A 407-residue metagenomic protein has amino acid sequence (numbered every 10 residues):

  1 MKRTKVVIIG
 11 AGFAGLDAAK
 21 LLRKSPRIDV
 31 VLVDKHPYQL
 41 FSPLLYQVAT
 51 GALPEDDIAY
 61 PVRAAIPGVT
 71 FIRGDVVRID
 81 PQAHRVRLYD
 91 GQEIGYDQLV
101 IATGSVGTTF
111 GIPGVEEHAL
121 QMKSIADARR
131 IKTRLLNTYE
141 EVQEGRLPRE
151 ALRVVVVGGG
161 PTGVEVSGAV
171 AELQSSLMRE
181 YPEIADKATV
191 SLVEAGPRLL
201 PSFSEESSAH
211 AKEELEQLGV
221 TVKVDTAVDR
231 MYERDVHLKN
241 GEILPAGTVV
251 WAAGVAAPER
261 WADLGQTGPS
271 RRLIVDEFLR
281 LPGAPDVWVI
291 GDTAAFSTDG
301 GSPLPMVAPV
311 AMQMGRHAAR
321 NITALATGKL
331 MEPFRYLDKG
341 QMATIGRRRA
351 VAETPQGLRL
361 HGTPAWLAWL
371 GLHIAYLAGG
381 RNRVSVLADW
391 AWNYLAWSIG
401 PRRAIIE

Functional and structural regions predicted by a protein language model:
M1-F71, V77, P161-S202, V250: Beta1-alpha1 glycine-rich phosphate/pyrophosphate-binding loop at the start of Rossmann-like nucleotide-binding domains
M1-R3, M314, A319-E407: C-terminal, flexible cofactor-proximal segment of oxidoreductases
M1-T4, G68-V155, V250: FAD-binding core/adjacent interface of flavoenzyme oxidoreductases
V7-I9, G95-V106, V228, V236 (+2 more regions): Short hydrophobic core segments
A14, G104-G107, S167, V255-A257: Short glycine-rich anion-binding loops that position phosphate/pyrophosphate groups of nucleotides and phosphorylated
V69-R78, A171-E277, L281-G283, M331: A Rossmann-like FAD-binding core segment of flavoenzymes
E117-G145, R234-H237, I243-M314, R320: FAD-site-proximal beta/loop scaffold in flavoenzymes
